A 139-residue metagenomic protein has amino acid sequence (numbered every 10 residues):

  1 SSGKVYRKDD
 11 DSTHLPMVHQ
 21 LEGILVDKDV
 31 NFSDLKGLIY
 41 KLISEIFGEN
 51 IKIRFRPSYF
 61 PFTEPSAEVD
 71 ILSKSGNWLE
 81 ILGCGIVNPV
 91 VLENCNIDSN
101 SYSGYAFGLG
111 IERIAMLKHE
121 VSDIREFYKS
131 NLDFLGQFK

Functional and structural regions predicted by a protein language model:
S1-K139: TRNA-recognition modules of translation machinery and tRNA-sensing kinases, especially anticodon-binding
